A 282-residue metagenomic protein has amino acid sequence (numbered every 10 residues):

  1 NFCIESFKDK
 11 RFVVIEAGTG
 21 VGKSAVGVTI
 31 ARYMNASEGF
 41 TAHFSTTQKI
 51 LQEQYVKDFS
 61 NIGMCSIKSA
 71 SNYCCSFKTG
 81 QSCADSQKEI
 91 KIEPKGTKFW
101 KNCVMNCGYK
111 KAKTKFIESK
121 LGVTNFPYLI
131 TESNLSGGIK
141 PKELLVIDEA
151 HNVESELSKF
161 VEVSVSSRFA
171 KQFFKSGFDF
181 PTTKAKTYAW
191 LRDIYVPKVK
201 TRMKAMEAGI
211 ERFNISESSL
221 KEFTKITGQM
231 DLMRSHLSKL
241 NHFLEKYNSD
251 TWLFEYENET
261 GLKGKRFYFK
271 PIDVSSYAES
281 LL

Functional and structural regions predicted by a protein language model:
N1, K8-T19, N61-K101, S133-L282: Conserved coupling segment at the C-terminus of the helicase ATP-binding
F2, V26-I30, N125, Y277: Well-ordered alpha-helical segments embedded in enzymatic catalytic cores
F7-K8, R32-A36, I117: Residue-level signal for alpha-helix termini/capping positions
V14, H43-S45, V123-N125, V146: Structural motif
K23: Conserved lysine of the Walker
V26, Y33, G39-K78: Conserved Walker A/P-loop ATP-binding site and its immediately adjacent core in helicase/helicase-like ATPase domains
Q48-K49, N125-Y128, E149: A short beta-strand-to-loop transition that corresponds to the Sensor-1 phosphate-sensing loop of AAA+ P-loop ATPases
N102-E118, G122-E143: Conserved RecA-like ASCE ATPase "motif II neighborhood" in helicase/translocase motors
